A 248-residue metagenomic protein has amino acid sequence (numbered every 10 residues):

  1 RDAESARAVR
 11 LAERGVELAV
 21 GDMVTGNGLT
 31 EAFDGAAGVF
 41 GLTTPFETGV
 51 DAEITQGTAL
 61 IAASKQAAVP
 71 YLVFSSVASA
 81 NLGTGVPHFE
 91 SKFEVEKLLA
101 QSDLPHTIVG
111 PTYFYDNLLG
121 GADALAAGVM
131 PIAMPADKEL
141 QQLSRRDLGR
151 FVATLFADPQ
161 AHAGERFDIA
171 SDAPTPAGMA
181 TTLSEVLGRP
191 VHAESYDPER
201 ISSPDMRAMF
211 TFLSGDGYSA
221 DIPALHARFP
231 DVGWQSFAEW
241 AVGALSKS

Functional and structural regions predicted by a protein language model:
R1-V9, V24-N27, E31-D34, T44-I54 (+4 more regions): Oxidoreductase cofactor-interface core, primarily capturing Rossmann-like NAD(P)-dependent enzymes
L11-T25: Rossmann-fold cofactor-recognition segment
E17-A19, T107, H192-Y196: General small-molecule cofactor/ligand-binding pocket signal
L18, Y71-L72: A short hydrophobic/small-residue beta-strand
A37-G38, Y71, G217: Structural motif
F40-L42: Periplasmic-binding protein-like
V186-L187, P198-S248: A hydrophobic C-terminal alpha-helical subdomain
